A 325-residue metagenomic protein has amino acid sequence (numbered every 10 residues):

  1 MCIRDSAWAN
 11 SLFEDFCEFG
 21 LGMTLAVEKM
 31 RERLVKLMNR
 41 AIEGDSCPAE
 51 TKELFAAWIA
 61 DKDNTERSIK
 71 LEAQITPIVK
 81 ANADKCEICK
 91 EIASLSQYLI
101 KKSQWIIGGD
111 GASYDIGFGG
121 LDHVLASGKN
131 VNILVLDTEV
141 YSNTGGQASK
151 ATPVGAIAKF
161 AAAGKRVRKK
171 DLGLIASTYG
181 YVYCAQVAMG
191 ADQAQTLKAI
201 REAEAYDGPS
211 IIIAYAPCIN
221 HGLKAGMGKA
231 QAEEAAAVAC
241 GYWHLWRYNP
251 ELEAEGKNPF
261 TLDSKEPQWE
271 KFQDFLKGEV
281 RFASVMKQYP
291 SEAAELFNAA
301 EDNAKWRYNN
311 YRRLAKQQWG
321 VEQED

Functional and structural regions predicted by a protein language model:
M1-I3: Short, small-residue-biased leader/transition segments that mark boundaries at the very start of proteins
A9-D84, I88-E91: N-terminal leader/propeptide and maturation segments of large enzyme subunits in energy/redox metabolism and hydrolases
G20-E28, Y114, A162-R166, Q186-G190 (+2 more regions): Hydrophobic alpha-helical scaffolding
A26, M30-L37, T51, R67 (+13 more regions): General structural feature for long, well-ordered alpha-helical segments within catalytic domains of soluble enzymes
R31-D45, I59, V79, L125-K129 (+8 more regions): Structural signal for hydrophobic packing residues in well-ordered secondary-structure cores of soluble enzyme domains
D84-C86, I92-A93, Y98-I106, S113-N132 (+1 more regions): Glycine-rich ThDP/TPP pyrophosphate-binding loop and its adjacent helix/strand module within ThDP-dependent enzymes
H221, A235-V280, M286-E322: Long, compositionally biased charged/polar accessory segments in the mid-to-C-terminal portions of proteins
